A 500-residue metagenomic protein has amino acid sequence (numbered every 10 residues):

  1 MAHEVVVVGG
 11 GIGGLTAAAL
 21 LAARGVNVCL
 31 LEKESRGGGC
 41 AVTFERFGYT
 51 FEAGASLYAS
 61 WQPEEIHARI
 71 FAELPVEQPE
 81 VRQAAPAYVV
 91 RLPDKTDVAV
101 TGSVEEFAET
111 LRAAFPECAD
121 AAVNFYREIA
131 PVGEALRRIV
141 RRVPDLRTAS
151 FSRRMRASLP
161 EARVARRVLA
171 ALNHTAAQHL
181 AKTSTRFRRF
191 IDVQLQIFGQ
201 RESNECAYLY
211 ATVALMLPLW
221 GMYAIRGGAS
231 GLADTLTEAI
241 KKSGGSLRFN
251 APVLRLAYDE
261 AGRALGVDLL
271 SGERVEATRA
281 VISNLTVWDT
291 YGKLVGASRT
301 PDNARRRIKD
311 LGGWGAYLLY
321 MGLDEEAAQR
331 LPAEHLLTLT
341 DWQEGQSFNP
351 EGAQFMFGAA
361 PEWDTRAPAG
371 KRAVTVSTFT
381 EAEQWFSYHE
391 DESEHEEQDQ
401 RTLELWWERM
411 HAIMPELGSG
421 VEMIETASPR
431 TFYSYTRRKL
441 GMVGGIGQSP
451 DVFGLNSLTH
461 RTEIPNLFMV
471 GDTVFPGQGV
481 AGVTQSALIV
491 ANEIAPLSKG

Functional and structural regions predicted by a protein language model:
A2-R141: N-terminal glycine-rich phosphate/pyrophosphate-binding loop and immediately adjacent elements
A55, D472-I494: A conserved FAD-binding loop/helix module that cradles the flavin
A130-S243, Y435-P450: Active-site/ligand-binding neighborhood in enzyme catalytic cores
R186-R201, L215, P415-P476: A glycine-rich dinucleotide-binding beta-alpha-beta segment and adjacent secondary-structure elements that constitute
I240-V253: A conserved beta-strand/loop element that lines the FAD pocket in flavoprotein oxidoreductases
P252-A369: Mid-domain catalytic core of redox enzymes that form a hydrophobic substrate pocket/lid adjacent to a catalytic redox
Y258, P496-G500: Active-site-proximal substrate-binding core of FAD-dependent oxidoreductases
D324-R430: C-terminal segments that line or cap access tunnels to active or ligand-binding sites in enzymes and enzyme-associated
